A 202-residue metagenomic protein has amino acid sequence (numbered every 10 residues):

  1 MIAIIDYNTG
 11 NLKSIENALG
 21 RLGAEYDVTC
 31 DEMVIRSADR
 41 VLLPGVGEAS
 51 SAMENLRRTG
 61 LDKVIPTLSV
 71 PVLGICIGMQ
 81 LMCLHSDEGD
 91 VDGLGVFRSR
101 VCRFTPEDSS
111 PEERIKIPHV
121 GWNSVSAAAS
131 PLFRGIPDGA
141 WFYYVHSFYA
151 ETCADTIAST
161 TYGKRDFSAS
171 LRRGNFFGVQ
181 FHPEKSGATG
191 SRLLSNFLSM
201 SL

Functional and structural regions predicted by a protein language model:
M1, Y26-S37: Short acidic low-complexity segments
I2-A24, P183-K185: N-terminal beta1-alpha1 ligand-phosphate binding loop
R21-V28, E54-R57, W122-A128, T160-Y162: Short gly/ser/thr-rich secondary-structure transition/capping motifs
E25, R40, P71-L73: Structural signature of beta-strand start/N-cap positions in the alpha/beta core of ABC transporter nucleotide-binding
V34-I35, V64, S170: Structural alpha-helical scaffold elements that stabilize or flank donor/cofactor-binding regions in carbohydrate
L42-P44: Structural motif
G47-H119: Cysteine-nucleophile active-site neighborhood
T67, R100-L202: Amide-donor transfer/coupling interface in amidating biosynthetic enzymes
